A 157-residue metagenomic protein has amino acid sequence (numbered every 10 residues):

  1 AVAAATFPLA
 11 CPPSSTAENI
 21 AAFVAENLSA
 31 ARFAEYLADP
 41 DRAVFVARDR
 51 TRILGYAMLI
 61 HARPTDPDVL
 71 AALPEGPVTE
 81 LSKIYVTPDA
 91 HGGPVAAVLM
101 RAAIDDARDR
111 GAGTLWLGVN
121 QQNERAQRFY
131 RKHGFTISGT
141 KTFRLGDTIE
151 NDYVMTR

Functional and structural regions predicted by a protein language model:
A1-P13, E18-G93, A97-D106, R110 (+1 more regions): Acetyl-CoA-dependent GNAT
F45, L73-T79, G113-W116, N120-Q127 (+2 more regions): C-terminal "cap" of GNAT-fold acetyltransferases
